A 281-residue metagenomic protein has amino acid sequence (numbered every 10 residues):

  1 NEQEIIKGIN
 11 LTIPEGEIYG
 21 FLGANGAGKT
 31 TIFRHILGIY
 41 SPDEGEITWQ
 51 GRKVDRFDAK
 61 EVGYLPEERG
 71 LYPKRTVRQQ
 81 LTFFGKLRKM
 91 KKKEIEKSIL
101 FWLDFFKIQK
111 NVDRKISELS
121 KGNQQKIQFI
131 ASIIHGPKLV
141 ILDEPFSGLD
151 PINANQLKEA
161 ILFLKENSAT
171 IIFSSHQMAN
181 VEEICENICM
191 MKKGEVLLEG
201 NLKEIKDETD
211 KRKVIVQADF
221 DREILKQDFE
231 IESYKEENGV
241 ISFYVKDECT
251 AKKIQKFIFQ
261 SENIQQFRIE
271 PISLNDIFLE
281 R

Functional and structural regions predicted by a protein language model:
L37: Helix-to-loop junction immediately C-terminal to a conserved catalytic motif
G45-K60: Conserved ABC transporter NBD signature motif
T82, K86, K93-N111: Conserved ABC ATPase "signature" region
K115-L119: Conserved ABC ATPase signature
V140-E144: Catalytic Walker B motif of ABC-type/P-loop ATPase nucleotide-binding domains
K158-V245: ABC transporter nucleotide-binding domain
K246-R281: C-terminal coupling/interaction segments
